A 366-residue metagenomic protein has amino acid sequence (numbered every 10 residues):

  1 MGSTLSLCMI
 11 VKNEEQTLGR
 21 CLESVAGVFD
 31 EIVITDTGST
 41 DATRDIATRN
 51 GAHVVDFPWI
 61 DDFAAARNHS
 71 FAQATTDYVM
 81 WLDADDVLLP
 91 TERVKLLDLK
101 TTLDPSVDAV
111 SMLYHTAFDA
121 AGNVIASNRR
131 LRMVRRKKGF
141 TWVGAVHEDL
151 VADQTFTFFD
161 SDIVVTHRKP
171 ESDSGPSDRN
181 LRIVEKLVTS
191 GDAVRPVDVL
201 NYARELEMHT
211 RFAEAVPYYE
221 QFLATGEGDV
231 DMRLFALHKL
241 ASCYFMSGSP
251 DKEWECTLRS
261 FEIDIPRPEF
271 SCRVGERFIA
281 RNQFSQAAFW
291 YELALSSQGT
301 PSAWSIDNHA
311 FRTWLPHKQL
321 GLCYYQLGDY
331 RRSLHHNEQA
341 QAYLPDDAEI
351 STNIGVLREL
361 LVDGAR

Functional and structural regions predicted by a protein language model:
M1-S24: N-proximal low-complexity "stem/linker" segments adjacent to membrane-targeting elements
T4, A65-F71, L88-P217, Q221: Catalytic-site signature of metal-activated, phosphate-bearing donor transferases, centered on the GT-A/GT-A-like
S24, V28, D36-T48, W59 (+1 more regions): A conserved acidic beta->alpha catalytic loop
R44-H69, Q73: Conserved donor nucleotide-binding strand/loop of the catalytic core
V79: Short aromatic/hydrophobic "clamp" motif used to bind/position activated sugar donors
